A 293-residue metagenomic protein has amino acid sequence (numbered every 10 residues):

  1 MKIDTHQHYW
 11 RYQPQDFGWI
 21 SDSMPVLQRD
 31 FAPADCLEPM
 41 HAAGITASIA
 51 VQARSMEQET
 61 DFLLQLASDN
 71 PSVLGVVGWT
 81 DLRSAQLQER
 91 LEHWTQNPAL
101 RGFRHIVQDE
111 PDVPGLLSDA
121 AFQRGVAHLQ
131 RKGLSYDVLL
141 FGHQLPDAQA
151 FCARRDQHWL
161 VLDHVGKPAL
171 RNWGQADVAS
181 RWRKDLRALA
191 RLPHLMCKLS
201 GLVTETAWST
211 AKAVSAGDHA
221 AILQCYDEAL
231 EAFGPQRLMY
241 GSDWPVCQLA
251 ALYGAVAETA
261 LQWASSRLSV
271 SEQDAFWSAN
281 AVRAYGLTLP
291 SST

Functional and structural regions predicted by a protein language model:
M1-T5, V26-A47, D227-E228, F233-M239 (+1 more regions): Mid-to-C-terminal alpha-helical segments outside catalytic/metal-binding sites
M1-W19: Replace "His-x-His-based motif
H6, S48, L63, V76 (+7 more regions): Conserved, mostly hydrophobic/aromatic
S21-R29, A34-S55, V73-D81, R101-Q108 (+1 more regions): Divalent metal-dependent hydrolysis catalytic cores, especially in the metallo-beta-lactamase
A32-C36, Q58-E59, Q86-E89, P146 (+1 more regions): Alpha-helical scaffolding within the catalytic cores of extracellular/periplasmic polymer-degrading hydrolases
Q58-H143, A150-C152, G166, L202 (+1 more regions): Active-site gating/metal-coordination segments in enzymes
Q58-L74, R155-L162, S215-E231, Y253-S265: Short, electropositive alpha-helical surface patch
L116-M239: Catalytic pocket-lining loop regions of alpha/beta-barrel enzymes, especially the amidohydrolase/enolase/GH5 lineages
